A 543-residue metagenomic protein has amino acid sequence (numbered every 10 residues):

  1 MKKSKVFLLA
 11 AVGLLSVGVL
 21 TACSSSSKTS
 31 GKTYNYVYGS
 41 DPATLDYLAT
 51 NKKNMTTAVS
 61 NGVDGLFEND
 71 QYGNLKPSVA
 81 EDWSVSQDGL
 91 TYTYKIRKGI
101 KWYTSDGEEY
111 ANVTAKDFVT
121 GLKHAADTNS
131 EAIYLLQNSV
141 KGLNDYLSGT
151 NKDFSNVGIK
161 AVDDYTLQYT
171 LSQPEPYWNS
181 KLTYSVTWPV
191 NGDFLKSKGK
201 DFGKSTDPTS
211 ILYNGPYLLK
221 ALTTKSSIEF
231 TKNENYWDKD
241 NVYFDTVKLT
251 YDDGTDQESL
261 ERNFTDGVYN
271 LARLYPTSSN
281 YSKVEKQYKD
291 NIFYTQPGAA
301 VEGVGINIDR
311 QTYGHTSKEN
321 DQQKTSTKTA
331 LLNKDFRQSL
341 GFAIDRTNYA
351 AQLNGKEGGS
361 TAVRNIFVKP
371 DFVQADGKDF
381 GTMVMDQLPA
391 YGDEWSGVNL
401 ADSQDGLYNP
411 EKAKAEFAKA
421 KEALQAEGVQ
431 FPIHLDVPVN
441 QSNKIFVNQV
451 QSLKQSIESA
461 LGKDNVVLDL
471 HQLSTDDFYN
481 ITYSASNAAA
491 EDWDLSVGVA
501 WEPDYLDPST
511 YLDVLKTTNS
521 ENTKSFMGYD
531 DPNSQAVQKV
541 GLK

Functional and structural regions predicted by a protein language model:
M1-L8: Bacterial Sec-dependent N-terminal signal peptides
V19-A22: C-terminal motif of bacterial Sec signal peptides marking the signal peptidase cleavage site
S24-G31: Bacterial lipoprotein signal-peptidase II cleavage site
V37-Q87: N-terminal lobe/hinge region of extracytoplasmic solute-binding protein
Y72-K98, Y165, I228: RNase H-like, two-metal
K98-G107, N112-T128, L218-L353, A375-K543: Extracytoplasmic/periplasmic ligand-capture domains
K116-D117, H124-L195: Surface-exposed binding/hinge segments that line and control ligand-binding clefts or catalytic entry sites
F154, Y165, L171-K248, E258-S259: Gly/Pro-rich hinge or "lid" segments in bacterial periplasmic/extracellular proteins
